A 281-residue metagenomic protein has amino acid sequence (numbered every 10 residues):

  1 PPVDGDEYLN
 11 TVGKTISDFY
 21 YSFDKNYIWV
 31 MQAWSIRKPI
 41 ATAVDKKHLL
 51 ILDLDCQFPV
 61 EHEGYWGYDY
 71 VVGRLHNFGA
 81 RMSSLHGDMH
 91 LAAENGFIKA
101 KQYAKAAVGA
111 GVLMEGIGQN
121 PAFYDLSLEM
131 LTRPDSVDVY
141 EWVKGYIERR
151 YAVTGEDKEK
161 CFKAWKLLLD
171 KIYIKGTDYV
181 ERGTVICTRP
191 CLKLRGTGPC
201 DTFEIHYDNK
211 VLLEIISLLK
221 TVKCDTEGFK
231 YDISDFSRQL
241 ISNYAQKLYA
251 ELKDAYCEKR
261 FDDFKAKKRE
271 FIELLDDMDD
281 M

Functional and structural regions predicted by a protein language model:
P1-L169, I174, R182, C187-N209 (+2 more regions): Catalytic-core regions of glycoside hydrolase
G198-M281: Histidine-centered catalytic/metal-binding microenvironments
